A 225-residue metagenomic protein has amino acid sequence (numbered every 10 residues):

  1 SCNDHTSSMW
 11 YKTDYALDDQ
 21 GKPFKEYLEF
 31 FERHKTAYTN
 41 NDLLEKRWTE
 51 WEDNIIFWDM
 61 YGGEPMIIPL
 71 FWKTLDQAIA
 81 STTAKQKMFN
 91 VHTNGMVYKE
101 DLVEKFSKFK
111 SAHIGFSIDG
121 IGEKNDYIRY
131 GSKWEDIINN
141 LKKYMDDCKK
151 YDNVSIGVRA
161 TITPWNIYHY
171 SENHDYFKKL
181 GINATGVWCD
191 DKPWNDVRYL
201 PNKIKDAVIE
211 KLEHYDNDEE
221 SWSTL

Functional and structural regions predicted by a protein language model:
N3-D42, E52-P69, S81-K99, S107-N139 (+2 more regions): Core AdoMet radical
E26-L43, I56-W58, L75, P201-S223: Eukaryote-biased activation of long, low-complexity terminal tails and linkers
L44-E50, I79-A84, E104, M145-D152: Alpha-helix termini
L70-D76, E100-F106, H169-S171: Distinct, well-ordered alpha-helical segments
N90, S111-G115, E135-L225: Conserved C-terminal portion of the radical SAM core fold that forms the substrate/S-adenosylmethionine-binding
